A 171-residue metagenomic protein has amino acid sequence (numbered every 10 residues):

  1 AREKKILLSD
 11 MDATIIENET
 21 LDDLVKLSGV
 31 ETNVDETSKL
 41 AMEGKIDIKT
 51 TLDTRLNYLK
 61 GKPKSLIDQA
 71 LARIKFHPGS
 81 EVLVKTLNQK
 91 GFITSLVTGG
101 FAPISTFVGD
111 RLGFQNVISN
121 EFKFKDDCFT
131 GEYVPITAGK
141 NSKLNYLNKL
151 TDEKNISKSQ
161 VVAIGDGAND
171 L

Functional and structural regions predicted by a protein language model:
A1-K49, D53: Active-site neighborhood of HAD-like aspartate-dependent phosphohydrolases
R2-K4, K45-T51, L66-A72, V134-A138: Short acidic/polar alpha-helix capping motifs at helix-coil junctions
L8, D12, L21, L56 (+3 more regions): Generic secondary-structure boundary/loop-capping signal
E19, T32, I46, K62 (+3 more regions): Conserved active-site and cofactor/substrate-binding residues in soluble primary-metabolism enzymes
L27, T37-L40, T54-Y58, A70-R73 (+1 more regions): Residues that form generic nucleotide/phosphate-binding pockets
G29-V30, G61, F122-K123: Short connector loops/turns at beta-strand edges and beta->alpha or beta->beta junctions
T51-E81: Metal-dependent phosphoesterase signature
Q69-L171: C-terminal cap/substrate-recognition subdomain and adjoining C-terminal extension of metal-dependent phosphatase-like
